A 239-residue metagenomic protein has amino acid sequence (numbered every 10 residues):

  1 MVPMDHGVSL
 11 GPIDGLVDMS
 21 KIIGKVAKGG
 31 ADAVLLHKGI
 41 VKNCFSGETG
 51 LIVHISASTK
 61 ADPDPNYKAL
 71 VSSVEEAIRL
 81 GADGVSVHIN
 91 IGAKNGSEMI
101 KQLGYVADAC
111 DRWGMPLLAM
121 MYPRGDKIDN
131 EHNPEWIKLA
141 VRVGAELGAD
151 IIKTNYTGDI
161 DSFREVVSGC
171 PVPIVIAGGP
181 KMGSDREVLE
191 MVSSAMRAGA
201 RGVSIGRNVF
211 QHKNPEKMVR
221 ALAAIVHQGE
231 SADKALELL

Functional and structural regions predicted by a protein language model:
M1-I176, M182-I205, R220-I225, E230-L238: Alpha/beta enzyme core
G158, K213-N214: Short beta->alpha linker loops
R207-Q211: A short, acidic, flexible beta-alpha connecting loop/helix-capping segment that sits on the rim of active
